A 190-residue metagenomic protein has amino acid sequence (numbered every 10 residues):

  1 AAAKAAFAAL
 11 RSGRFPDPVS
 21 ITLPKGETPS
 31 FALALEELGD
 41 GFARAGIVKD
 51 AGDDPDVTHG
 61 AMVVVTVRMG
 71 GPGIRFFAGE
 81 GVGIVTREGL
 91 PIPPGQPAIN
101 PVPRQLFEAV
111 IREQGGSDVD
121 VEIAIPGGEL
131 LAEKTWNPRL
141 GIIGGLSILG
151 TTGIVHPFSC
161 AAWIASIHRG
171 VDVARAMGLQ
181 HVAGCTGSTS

Functional and structural regions predicted by a protein language model:
A1-L140: Generic N-terminal targeting/processing segments that precede catalytic cores or assembly contacts
N137-S147, T151-S190: A structural signal for small-residue-enriched, beta-sheet-centric alpha/beta enzyme cores and oligomeric scaffold folds
